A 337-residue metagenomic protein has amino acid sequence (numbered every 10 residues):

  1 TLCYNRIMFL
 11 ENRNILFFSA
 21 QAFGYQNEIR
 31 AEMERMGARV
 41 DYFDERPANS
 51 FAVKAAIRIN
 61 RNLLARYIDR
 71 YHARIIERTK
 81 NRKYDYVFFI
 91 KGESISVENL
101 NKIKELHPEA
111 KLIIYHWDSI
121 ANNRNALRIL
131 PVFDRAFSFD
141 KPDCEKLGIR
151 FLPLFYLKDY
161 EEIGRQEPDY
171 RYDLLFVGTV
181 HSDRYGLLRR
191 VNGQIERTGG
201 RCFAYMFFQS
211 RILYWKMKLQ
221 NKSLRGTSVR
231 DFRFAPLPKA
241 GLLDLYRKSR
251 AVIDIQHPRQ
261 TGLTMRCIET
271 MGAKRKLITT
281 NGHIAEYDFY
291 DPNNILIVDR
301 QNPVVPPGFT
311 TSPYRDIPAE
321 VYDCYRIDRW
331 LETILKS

Functional and structural regions predicted by a protein language model:
F9-R66, R70-Y71, N81, K91-E98 (+4 more regions): Nucleotide-sugar donor-binding catalytic core of glycosyltransferases
I75-K80, I163-R165, V304-T311: Short amphipathic alpha-helix with an adjacent loop that forms part of the alpha/beta core around
K80-Y86: Short acidic/histidine-rich motifs immediately flanking catalytic phosphotransfer sites in two-component signaling
I103-S119, F137: Active-site proximal beta-strand in glycosyltransferases
G272, K276-S337: Pol beta-like nucleotidyltransferase catalytic core
